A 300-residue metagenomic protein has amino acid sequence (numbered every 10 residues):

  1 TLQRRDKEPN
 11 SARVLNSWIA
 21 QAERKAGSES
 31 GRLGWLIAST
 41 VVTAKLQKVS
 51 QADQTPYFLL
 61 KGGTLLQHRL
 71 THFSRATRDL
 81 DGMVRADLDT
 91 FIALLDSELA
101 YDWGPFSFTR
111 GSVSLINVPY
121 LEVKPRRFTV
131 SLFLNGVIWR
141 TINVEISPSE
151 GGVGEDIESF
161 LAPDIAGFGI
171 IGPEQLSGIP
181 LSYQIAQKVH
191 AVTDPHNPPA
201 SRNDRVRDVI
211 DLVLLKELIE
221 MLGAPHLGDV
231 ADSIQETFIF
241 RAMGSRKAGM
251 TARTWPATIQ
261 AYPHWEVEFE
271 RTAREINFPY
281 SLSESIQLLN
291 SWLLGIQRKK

Functional and structural regions predicted by a protein language model:
T1-F58, H68-L80, V84-K300: Structured mid-to-C-terminal alpha-helical surface segments
L60-T64: Glycine-rich beta-strand-to-loop/alpha-helix junction loops that act as flexible
